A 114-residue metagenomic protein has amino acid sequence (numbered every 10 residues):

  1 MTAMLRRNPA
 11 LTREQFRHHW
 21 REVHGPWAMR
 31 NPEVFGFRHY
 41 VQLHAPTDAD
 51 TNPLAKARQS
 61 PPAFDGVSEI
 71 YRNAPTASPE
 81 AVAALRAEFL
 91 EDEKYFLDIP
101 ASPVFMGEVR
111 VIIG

Functional and structural regions predicted by a protein language model:
M1-G114: Macromolecular interaction modules
